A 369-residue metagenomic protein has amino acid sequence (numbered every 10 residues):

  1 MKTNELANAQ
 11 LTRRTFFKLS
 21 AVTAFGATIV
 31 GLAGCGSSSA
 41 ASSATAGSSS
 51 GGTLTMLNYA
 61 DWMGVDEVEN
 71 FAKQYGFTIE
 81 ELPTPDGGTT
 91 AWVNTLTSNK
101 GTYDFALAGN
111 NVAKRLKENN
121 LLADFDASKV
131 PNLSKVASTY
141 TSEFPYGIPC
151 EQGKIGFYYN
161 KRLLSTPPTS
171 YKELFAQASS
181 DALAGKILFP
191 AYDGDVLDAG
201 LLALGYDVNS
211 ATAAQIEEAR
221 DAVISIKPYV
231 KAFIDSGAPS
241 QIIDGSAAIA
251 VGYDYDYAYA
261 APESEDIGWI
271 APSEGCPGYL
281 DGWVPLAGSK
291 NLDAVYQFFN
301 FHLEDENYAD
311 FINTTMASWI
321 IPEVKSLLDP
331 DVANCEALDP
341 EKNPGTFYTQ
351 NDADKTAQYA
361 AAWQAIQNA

Functional and structural regions predicted by a protein language model:
M1-T15, V22-A33: N-terminal secretory signal peptides
C35-A44: Bacterial lipoprotein signal-peptidase II cleavage site
A46-R115: Early extracytoplasmic/lumenal segment of secretory-pathway proteins
W62-V65, T90, Y103, L107-V230 (+1 more regions): Extracytoplasmic ligand-binding site segments that recognize negatively charged/polar headgroups
A113-K117, I249-D266: A ligand-binding cleft/hinge motif common to bilobed small-molecule-binding domains
G153, E217-S225, E263-A287: Periplasmic-binding protein-like
P277, L286-T346: Mature extracytoplasmic/periplasmic domains
E341-A369: Conserved C-terminal helix/tail region of periplasmic/extracytoplasmic solute-binding proteins
